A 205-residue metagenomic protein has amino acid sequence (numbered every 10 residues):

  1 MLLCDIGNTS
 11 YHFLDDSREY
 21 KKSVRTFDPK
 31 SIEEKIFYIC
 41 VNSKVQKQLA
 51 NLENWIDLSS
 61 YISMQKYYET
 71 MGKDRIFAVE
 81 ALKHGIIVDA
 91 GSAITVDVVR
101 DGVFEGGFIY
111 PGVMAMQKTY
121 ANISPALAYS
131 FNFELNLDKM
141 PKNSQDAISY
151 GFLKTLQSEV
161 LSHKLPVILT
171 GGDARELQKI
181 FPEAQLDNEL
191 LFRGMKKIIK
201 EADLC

Functional and structural regions predicted by a protein language model:
M1-A50: Conserved phosphate-binding loops in N-terminal lobes of ATP-dependent enzymes of the actin/Hsp70/sugar-kinase
M1-R18, L82-V103, Y120: Gly/Thr-rich phosphate-binding beta-strand-loop-beta motif of the actin/hexokinase/Hsp70
I32-K44, W55-I56, L165-D173: Short glycine-rich phosphate-binding loop at a beta-alpha junction
K47-L82: Glycine/small-residue-rich loop that forms an oxyanion/phosphate-binding "nest" at active or ligand-binding sites
E53-S60, F104-Y110, A184-F192: Short hydrophobic/aromatic-enriched beta-strand-loop microsegments
I76, Q185-C205: Glycine-rich phosphate-binding/hydrolytic loop that grips phosphoryl groups
K83-H84, E105-D146, Y150: Glycine-rich phosphate-binding loop plus the immediately following alpha-helix
N136-P166, D173-Q178, E183-Q185: Adenine-nucleotide phosphate-binding core of ATP-dependent small-molecule kinases
